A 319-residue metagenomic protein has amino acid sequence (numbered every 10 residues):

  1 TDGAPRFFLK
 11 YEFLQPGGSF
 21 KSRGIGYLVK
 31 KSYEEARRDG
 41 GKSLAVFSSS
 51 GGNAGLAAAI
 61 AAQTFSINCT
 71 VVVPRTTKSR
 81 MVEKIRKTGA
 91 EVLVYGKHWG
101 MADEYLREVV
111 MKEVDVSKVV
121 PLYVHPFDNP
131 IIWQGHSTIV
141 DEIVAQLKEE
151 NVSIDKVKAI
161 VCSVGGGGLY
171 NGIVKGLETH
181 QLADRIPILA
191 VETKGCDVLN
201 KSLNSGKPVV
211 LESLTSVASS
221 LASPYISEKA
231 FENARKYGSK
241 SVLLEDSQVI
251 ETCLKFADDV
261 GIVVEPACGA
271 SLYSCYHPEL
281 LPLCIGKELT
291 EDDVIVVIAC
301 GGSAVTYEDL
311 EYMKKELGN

Functional and structural regions predicted by a protein language model:
T1-N319: PLP-dependent amino-acid enzyme catalytic core
